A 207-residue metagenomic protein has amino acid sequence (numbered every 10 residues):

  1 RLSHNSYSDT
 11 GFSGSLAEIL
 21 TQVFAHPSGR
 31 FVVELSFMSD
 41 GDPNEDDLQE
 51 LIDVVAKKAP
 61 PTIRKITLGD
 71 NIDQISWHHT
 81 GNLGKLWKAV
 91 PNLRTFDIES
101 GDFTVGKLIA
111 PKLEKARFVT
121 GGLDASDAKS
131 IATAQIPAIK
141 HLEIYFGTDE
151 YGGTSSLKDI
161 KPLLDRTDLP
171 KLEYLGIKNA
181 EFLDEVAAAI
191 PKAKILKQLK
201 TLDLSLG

Functional and structural regions predicted by a protein language model:
R1, N5, Q22, G29-V32: Long, highly charged low-complexity segments
L2-G14, L35-D46, A56-K57, T67-W77 (+4 more regions): Concave beta-strand-loop units of leucine-rich repeat
I19: Ligand-binding pocket scaffold of soluble enzyme catalytic domains
V23-S28, V54-P60: Acidic (Asp/Glu)-rich catalytic clusters
Q49-I52: Glycine-rich loop at the start of a catalytic domain that most often binds anionic cofactors/ligands
T62-K65: Conserved RNase H-like, two-metal-ion catalytic cores of nucleic-acid enzymes
G81: Residue-level hotspots at or immediately adjacent to binding/recognition sites across diverse folds
